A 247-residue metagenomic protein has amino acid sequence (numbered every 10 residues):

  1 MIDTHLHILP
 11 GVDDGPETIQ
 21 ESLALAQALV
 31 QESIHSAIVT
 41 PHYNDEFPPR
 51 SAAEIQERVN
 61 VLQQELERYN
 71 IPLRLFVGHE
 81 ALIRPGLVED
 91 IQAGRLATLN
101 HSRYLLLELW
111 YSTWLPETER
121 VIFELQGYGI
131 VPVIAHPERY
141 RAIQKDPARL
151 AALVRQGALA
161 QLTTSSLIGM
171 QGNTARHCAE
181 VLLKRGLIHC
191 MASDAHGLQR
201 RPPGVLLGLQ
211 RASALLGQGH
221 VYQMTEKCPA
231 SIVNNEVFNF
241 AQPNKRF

Functional and structural regions predicted by a protein language model:
M1-N70: An N-terminally biased module of ancient metal coordination in phosphate/nucleic-acid-related enzymes
I2-T4, I38-T40, F76-H79, V133-A135 (+2 more regions): Active-site neighborhood of phospho(di)ester-bond hydrolases with catalytic His/Asp-centered motifs
H7-L9, H42-Y43, G78-L82, W110-S112 (+3 more regions): Active-site beta-loop-alpha junctions enriched in small/polar residues
H7-P16, A148-V154, L162-S165: Metallo-beta-lactamase
V30, Q126, L183-K184: Non-catalytic positions within long, well-ordered alpha-helices that form the structural scaffold/packing of enzyme
P48-Q161, N239-F247: Extended substrate/RNA-proximal surfaces in nucleic-acid metabolism proteins
R185-P202: Short acidic/histidine-rich active-site segments
V205-L206, Q210-F247: Mid-to-C-terminal alpha-helical segments outside catalytic/metal-binding sites
